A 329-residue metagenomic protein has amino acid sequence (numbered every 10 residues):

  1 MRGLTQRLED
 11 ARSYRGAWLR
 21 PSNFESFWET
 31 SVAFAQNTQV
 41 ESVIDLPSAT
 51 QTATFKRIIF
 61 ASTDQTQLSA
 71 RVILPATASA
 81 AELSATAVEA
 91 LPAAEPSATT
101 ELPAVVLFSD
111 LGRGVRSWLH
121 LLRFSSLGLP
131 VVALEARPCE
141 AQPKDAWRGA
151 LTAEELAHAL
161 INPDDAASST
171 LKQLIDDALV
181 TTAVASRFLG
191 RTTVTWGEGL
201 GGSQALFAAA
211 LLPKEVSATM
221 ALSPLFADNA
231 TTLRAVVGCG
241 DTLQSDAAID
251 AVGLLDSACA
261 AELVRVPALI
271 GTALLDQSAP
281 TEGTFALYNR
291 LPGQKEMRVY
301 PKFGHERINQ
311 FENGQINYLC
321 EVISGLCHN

Functional and structural regions predicted by a protein language model:
M1-A53, A80-S84, E95-T99, H328-N329: N-terminal targeting or regulatory segments adjacent to alpha/beta-hydrolase or S9 domains
R57, D64-A93: A short loop-to-beta-strand scaffold at the N-terminal edge of the catalytic core in hydrolase folds
A85-V88, T100-L111: Short beta-strand element of the alpha/beta-hydrolase
R116, L121-R123, P130-I175: Cap/lid segment of the alpha/beta-hydrolase catalytic domain
F188-G199: Alpha/beta-hydrolase fold nucleophile elbow
G202-D250, V299, R307: Hydrolase active-site cap/lid region
A230-R290: The feature captures the conserved acid-bearing segment of alpha/beta-hydrolase catalytic domains
F285-N329: C-terminal catalytic histidine-bearing segment of alpha/beta-hydrolase fold enzymes
